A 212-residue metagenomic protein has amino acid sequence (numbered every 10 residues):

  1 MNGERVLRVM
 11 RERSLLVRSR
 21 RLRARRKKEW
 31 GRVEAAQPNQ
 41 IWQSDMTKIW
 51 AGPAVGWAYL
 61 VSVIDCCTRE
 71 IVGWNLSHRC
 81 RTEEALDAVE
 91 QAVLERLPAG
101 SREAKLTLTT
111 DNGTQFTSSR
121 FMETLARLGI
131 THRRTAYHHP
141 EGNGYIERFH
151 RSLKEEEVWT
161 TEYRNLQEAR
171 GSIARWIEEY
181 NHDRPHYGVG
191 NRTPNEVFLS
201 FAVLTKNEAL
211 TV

Functional and structural regions predicted by a protein language model:
M1-I41, H139-P140, T193-V203: Basic, flexible linker segments flanking DNA-binding modules in nucleic acid-interacting mobile-element proteins
R20-R23, L76, K105-N112, A126-Y145 (+1 more regions): RNase H-like polynucleotidyl transferase catalytic core
N39-Q40, E70, T82, D87-Q91 (+2 more regions): Retroviral integrase
I41-V72: An active-site-proximal beta-strand-loop segment
G56, N75-G100: Active-site beta-loop-alpha junctions of metal-dependent nucleic acid enzymes, especially the RNase H-like/DDE
V89, G100-T117, P140, R192-N195: Acidic/histidine-rich, metal-coordinating catalytic segments
A126-I130, R151-V212: C-terminal domain-tail junction helix/linker
